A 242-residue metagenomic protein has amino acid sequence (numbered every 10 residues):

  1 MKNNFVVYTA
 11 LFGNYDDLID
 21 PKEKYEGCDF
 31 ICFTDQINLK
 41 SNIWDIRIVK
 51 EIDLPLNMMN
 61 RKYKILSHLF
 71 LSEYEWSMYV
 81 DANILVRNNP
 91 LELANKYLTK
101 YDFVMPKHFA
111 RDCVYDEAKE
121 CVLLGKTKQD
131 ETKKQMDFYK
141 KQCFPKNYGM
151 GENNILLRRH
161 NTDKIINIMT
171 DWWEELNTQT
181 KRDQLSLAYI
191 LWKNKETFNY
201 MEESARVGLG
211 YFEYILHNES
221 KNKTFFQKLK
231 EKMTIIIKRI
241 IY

Functional and structural regions predicted by a protein language model:
M1-R61, F70-E73, T178-K181, K193-K195 (+3 more regions): N-terminal anchoring/stem segment of glycosyltransferases
F5, K22, Y97-L98, F138: Catalytic phosphate/metal-binding cores of nucleic-acid and nucleotide-processing enzymes, i.e., regions that mediate
D53-M78, N88, E92, S186: A conserved donor-nucleotide-binding helix/loop in the catalytic core of Leloir-type glycosyltransferases
M59-L66, E92, C121-K141: Short acidic (Asp/Glu) patches
D81-L85: The conserved acidic donor/metal-binding loop of glycosyltransferases
R87-C121: Conserved donor-nucleotide/metal-binding helix-loop-beta segment in metal-dependent transferases, i.e., the alpha-helix
T127-S220: Catalytic core and acceptor-binding pocket of nucleotide-sugar-dependent glycosyltransferases
T234-Y242: Low-complexity, charge- and small-residue-enriched intrinsically disordered regions
